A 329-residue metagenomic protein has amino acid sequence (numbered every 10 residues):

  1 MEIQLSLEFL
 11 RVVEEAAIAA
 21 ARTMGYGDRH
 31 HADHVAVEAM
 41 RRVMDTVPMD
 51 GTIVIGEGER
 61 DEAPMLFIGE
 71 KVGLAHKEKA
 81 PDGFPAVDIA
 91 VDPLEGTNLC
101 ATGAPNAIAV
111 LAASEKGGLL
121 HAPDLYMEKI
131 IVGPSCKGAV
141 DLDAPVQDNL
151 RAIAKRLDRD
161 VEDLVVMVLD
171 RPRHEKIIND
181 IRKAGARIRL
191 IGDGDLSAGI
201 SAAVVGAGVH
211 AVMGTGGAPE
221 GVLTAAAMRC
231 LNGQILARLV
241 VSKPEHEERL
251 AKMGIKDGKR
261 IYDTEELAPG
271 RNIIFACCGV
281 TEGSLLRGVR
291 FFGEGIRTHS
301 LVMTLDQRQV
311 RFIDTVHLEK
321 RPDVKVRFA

Functional and structural regions predicted by a protein language model:
M1-E38, A109-L150, A154: Conserved phosphate-binding loops in N-terminal lobes of ATP-dependent enzymes of the actin/Hsp70/sugar-kinase
M1-S6, A16-G25, P48, G58-R60 (+4 more regions): Catalytic, metal-anchored helix/loop core of enzyme active sites in primary metabolism
I18, G25, R41, T46-M65 (+5 more regions): Fe-S-dependent hydro-lyases/dehydratases of central metabolism
D33-K116: Flexible, acidic active-site loops/lids enriched in D/E/S/T/G that coordinate Mg2+ and/or position polar
V47-G51, P81-V87, E95, G103-I108 (+7 more regions): Short coil/turn connectors at secondary-structure junctions
E57-G58, E70, V87, V91-L94 (+10 more regions): Fold-independent oxyanion-binding glycine-rich loops and adjacent beta-strand/coil segments at enzyme active sites
D143-G295, H299-T304: An extended, acidic
G293-A329: Extended hydrophobic packing segments that form well-structured cores
